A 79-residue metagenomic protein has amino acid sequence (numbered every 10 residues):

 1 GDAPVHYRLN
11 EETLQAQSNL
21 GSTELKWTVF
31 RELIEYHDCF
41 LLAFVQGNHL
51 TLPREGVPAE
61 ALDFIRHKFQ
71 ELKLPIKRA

Functional and structural regions predicted by a protein language model:
G1-E24: Conserved beta-hairpin
Y7, T28-R31, E55: Hydrophobic/aromatic beta-strand elements that line small-molecule binding cavities or substrate pockets in beta-rich
L14-Q15, T23-F40: Phosphoinositide-dependent membrane-docking surfaces
Q17-G21, L25-T28, I65-L72: Short, Lys/Arg-enriched charge-dense amphipathic segments
G21-E24, R31-E32, G47-L50, P58: Short, surface-exposed beta-strand-loop junctions and turns on beta-sheet-rich folds
C39-A79: A membrane-cytosol interface segment of integral membrane proteins
